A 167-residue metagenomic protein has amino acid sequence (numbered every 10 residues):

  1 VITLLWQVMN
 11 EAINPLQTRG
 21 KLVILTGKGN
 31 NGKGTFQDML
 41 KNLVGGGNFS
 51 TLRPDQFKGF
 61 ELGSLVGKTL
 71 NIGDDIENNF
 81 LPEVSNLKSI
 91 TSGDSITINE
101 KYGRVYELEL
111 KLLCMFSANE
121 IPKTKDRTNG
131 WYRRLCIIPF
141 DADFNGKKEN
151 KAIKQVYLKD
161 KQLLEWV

Functional and structural regions predicted by a protein language model:
V1-T3, G47-T51, L65-V66, E109 (+3 more regions): Segments of Walker-type
V1-T69, C136-I138: P-loop NTPase catalytic core of nucleic-acid-dependent motor ATPases
I13-N14, K41-G45, V84-Y106: Conserved catalytic/switch belt of AAA+ P-loop NTPases
F36-M39, K68, P82-I90, T97 (+3 more regions): Alpha-helical scaffold elements adjacent to nucleotide-binding pockets in ATP/GTP-utilizing enzyme cores
F60-G67, N99-S117: AAA+/SF3 P-loop NTPase mechanochemical coupling elements
T69-S92, Y106-L110, T124-W131: Conserved AAA+/SF3 P-loop NTPase catalytic/coupling segment centered on the Walker-B
E77-N78, N119-K123, D141-G146: Conserved nucleotide-binding/hydrolysis micro-motifs of P-loop NTPases
L108-K111, R127-V167: Phosphate-sensing "switch" segment of ASCE/P-loop ATPases
